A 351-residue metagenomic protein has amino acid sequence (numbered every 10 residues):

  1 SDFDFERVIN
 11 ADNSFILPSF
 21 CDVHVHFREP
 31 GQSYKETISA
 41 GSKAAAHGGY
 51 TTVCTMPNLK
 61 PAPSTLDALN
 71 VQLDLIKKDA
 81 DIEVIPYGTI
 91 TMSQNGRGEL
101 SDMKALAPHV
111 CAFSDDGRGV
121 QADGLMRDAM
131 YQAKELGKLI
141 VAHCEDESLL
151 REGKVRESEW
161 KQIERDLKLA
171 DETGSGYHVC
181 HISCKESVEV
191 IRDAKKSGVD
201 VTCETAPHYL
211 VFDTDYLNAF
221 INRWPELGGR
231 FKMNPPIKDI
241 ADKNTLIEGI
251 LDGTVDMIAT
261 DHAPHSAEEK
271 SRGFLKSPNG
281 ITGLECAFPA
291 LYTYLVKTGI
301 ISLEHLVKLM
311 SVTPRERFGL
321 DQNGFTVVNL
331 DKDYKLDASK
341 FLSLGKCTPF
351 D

Functional and structural regions predicted by a protein language model:
S1-L17: Histidine-rich, glycine-flanked metal-binding segment
N13, H24, A45, G49 (+9 more regions): Divalent metal-coordination and catalytic microenvironments
S14-D79: Metal-associated gating/positioning segment near the N- to mid-region
L17, L66-E83, Y87, Q132-A142 (+1 more regions): Alpha-helix-loop-beta-strand connector modules within alpha/beta enzyme cores
V23-E36, L59, I85-G98, G117 (+2 more regions): Active-site mouth loops of central-metabolism enzymes
G98-I258: Histidine/acidic residue-rich metal-binding segments in metalloenzymes
K154-G174, R230, G249-L251, D256-I258 (+1 more regions): His/Asp/Glu-enriched, well-ordered alpha-helical/loop segment that forms or immediately abuts the divalent-metal
G273-K276, G324-D351: C-terminal cap of metal-dependent C-N hydrolases
